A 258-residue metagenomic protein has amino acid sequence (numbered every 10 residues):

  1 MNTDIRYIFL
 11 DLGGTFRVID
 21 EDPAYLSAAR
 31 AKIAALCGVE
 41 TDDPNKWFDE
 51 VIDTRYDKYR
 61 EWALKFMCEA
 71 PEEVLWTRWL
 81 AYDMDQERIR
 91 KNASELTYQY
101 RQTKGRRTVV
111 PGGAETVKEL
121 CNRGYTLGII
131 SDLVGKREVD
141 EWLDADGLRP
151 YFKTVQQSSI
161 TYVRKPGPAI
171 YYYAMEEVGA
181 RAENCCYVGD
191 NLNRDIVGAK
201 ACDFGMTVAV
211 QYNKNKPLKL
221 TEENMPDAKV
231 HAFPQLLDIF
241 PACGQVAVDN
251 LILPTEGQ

Functional and structural regions predicted by a protein language model:
M1-I8, I19-D20, D42, A114 (+2 more regions): Asp-based, Mg2+/Mn2+-dependent phosphohydrolase catalytic module
N2-P111, E115-K118, R123: N-terminal helical cap/lid subdomain that shapes the substrate entry/recognition surface in HAD-like hydrolases
